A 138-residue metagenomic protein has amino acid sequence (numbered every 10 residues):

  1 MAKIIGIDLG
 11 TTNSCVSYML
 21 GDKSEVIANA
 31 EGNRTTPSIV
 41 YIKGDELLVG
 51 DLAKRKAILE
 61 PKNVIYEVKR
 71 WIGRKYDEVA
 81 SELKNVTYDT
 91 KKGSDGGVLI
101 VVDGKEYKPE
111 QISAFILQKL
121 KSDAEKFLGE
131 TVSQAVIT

Functional and structural regions predicted by a protein language model:
M1-P37, Y41-T138: N-terminal phosphate-binding loop and flanking beta/alpha elements of the actin-like ATPase fold
